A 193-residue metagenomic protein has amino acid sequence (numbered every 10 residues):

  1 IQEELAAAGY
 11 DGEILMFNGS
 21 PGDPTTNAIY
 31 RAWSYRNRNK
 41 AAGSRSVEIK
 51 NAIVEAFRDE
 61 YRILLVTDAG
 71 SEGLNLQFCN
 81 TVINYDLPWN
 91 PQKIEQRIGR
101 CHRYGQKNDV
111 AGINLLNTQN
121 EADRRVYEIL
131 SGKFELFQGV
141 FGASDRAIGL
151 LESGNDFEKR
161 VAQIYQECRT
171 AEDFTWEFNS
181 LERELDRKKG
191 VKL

Functional and structural regions predicted by a protein language model:
I1-E4: Conserved strand-helix element at the start of the C-terminal RecA-like helicase core
D11-D68: Conserved helicase ATPase core of P-loop NTP-dependent helicases/translocases
G12-P24, Q96, Q106-Q119: Conserved beta-strand -> loop -> alpha-helix junction used to position metal-binding or nucleic-acid-contacting
P21-D23, G70-E72, P88-P91, H102-R103 (+1 more regions): Conserved nucleotide-binding/hydrolysis micro-motifs of P-loop NTPases
A41, D59, L64-L65, L74 (+3 more regions): AAA+ P-loop NTPase catalytic core and its hallmark functional loops
N51-V54, L64-C79, I98-Q106: SF2 helicase motor core recognition
L74-L87, A111-N114: A short beta-strand element within the Helicase C-terminal
N108-L193: C-terminal accessory region of SF2 helicases/translocases
